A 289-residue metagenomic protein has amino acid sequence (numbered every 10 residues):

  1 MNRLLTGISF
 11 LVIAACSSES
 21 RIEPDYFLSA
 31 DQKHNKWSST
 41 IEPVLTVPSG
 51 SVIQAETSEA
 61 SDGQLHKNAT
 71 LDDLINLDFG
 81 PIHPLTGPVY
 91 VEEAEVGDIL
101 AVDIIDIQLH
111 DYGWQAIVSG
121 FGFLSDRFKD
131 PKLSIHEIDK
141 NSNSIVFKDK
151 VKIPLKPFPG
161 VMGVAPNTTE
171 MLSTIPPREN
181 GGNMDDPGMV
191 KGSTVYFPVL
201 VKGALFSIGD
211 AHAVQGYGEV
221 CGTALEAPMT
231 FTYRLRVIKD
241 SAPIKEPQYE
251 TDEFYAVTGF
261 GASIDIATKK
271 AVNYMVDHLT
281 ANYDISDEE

Functional and structural regions predicted by a protein language model:
M1-S9: Sec-dependent signal peptide recognition, specifically the positively charged N-region followed immediately by
A14-A15: C-terminal motif of bacterial Sec signal peptides marking the signal peptidase cleavage site
Y26-L77: N-terminal, Lys/Arg-enriched amphipathic/low-complexity engagement segments that precede the first folded domain
S29-S38, D78-T86, L172-N180: Short, structured beta-strand/loop micro-motifs enriched in basic residues and often containing a Trp
W37, A60-L71, I107-I117, G203-A213: Short, Lys/Arg- and Gly-enriched loop/turn segments at beta-strand edges
D106-K191: Intrinsically disordered, low-complexity linker/loop segments enriched in Gly/Pro and charged/polar residues
P157-N183, P187-D265: Conserved mixed alpha/beta catalytic, RNA-binding, or beta-rich assembly cores of soluble enzyme, regulatory
